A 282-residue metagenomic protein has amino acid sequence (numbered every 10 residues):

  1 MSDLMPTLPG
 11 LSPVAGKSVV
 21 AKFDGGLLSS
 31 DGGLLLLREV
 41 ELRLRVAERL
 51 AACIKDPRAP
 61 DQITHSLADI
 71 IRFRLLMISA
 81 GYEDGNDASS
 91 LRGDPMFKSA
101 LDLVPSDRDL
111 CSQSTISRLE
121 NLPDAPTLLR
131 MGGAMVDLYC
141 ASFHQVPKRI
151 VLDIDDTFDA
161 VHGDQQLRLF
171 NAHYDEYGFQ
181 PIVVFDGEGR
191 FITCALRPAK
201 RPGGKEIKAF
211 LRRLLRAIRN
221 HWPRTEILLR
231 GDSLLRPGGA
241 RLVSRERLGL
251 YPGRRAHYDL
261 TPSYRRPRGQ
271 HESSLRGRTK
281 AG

Functional and structural regions predicted by a protein language model:
M1-P202, K208-H221: Dynamic "connector" segments at or just before major functional cores
D3-V19, G249-G282: An anionic, glycine-rich sequence signature occurring as long contiguous blocks
V151, L228, G249: Hydrophobic "anchor" residues on beta-strands that sit immediately upstream of conserved functional sites
D155, E226-L235: Acidic/histidine-rich, metal-coordinating catalytic segments
G163, P237-L242, T261-R265: A short acidic (Asp/Glu
Y174-G178, R212, R245-D259: Acidic, His- and aromatic-enriched active-site or binding-groove loops in soluble protein domains that engage sugars
I207, L211, G239-L242: Distinct, well-ordered alpha-helical segments
N220-I227, R245-R247: Short, surface-exposed connector motifs at secondary-structure boundaries
